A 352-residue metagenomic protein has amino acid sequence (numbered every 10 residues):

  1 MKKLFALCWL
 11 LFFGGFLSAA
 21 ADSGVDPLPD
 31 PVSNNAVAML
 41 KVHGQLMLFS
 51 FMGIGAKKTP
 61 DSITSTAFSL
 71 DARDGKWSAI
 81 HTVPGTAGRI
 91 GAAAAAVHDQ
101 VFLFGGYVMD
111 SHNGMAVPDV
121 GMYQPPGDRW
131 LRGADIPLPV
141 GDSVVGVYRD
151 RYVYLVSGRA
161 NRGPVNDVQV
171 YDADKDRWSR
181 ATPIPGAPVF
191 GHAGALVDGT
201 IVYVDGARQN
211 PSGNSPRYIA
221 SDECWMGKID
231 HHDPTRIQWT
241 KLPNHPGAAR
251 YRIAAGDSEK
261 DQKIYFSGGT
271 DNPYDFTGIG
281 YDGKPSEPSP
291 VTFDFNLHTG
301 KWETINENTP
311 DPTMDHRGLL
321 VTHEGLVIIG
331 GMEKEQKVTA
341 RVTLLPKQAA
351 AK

Functional and structural regions predicted by a protein language model:
M1-L4: Positively charged n-region of N-terminal signal peptides that target proteins for export
A6-F16: Bacterial N-terminal signal peptides
A19-K352: Kelch-like beta-propeller repeat domains
